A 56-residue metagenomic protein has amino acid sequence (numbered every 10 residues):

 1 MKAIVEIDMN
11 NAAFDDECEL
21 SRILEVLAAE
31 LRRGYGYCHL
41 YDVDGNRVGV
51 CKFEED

Functional and structural regions predicted by a protein language model:
M1-E25: N-terminal acidic leader/helix
S21, L31-R33: Short amphipathic alpha-helical surface micro-motifs
R33-D56: Short, intrinsically disordered low-complexity segments
